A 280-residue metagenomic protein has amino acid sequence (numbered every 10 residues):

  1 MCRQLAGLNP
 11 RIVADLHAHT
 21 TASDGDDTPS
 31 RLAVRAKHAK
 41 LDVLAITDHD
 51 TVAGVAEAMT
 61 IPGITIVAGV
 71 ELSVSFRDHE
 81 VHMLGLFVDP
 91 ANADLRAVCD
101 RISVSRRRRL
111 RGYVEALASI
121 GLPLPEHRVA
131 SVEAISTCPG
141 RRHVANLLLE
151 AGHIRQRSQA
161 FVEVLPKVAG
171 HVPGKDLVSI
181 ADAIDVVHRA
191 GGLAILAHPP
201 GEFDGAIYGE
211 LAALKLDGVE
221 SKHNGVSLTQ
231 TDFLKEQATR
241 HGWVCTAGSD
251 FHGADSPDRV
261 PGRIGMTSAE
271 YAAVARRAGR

Functional and structural regions predicted by a protein language model:
M1-E80, E163-G170, A181-R240, V244-S256 (+1 more regions): An N-terminally biased module of ancient metal coordination in phosphate/nucleic-acid-related enzymes
C2-L5, I61-A212, S268-Y271, A275: Extended substrate/RNA-proximal surfaces in nucleic-acid metabolism proteins
L216, P257-R280: His/Asp/Glu-enriched, well-ordered alpha-helical/loop segment that forms or immediately abuts the divalent-metal
